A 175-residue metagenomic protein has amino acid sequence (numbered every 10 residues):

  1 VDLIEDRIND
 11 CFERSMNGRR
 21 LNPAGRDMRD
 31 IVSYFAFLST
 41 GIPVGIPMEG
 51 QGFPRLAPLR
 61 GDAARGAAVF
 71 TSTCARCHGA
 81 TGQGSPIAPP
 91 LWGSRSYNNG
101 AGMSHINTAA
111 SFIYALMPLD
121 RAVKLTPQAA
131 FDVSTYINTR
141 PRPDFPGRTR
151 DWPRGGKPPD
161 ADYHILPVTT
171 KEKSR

Functional and structural regions predicted by a protein language model:
V1-N9, Q83-P118: Gly/Gly-Pro-rich "capping" loops immediately C-terminal to redox-active cysteine motifs in periplasmic/lumenal
R7, C11, G45-I46: Short acidic, low-complexity segments enriched in Ser/Thr/Gly/Pro
D10-G18: A conserved helix-loop-strand patch within extracytoplasmic ligand-binding domains of the periplasmic binding
C11, C74-C77, M117: Disulfide-bonded cysteines in secreted/extracellular proteins and peptides
N17-A75, Q128-F131, T135-R175: Flexible coil segments in periplasmic/lumen-exposed cytochrome c-class electron-transfer proteins
A57-A88, Y97, I106-T108: Sequence/structural segment immediately N-terminal to covalent heme-attachment motifs in c-type and related
D120-K124: Active-site rim elements
